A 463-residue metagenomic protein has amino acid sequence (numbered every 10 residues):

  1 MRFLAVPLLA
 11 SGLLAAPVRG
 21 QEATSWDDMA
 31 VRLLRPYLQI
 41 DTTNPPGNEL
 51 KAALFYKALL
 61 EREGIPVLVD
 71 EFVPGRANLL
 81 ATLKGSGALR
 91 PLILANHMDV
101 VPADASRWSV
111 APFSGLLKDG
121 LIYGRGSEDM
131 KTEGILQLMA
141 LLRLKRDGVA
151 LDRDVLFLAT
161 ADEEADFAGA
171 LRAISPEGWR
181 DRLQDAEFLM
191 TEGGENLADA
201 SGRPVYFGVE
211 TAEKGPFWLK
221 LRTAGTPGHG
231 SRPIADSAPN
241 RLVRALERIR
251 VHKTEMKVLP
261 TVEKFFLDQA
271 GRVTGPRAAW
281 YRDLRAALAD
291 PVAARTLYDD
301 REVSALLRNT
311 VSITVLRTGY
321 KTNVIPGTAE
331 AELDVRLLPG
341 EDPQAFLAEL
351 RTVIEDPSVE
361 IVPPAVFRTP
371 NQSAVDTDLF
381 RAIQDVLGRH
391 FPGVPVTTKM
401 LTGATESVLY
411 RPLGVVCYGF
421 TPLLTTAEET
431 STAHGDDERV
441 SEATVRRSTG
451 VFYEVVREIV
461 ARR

Functional and structural regions predicted by a protein language model:
L4-A15: Bacterial N-terminal signal peptides
A16-G20: Sec/Tat signal peptide C-region and signal peptidase I cleavage site
Q21-R125, G134, L144-R153, L333: Acidic/His- and Gly-rich active-site-bordering loop/insert found across diverse amide/peptide-bond hydrolases
V31-T42, R222-G225, P357-S358, V362-T369: Acidic/histidine-rich, surface-exposed loop or edge segments in extracytoplasmic proteins
G87-L89, E195-A198, K257-N323, G327 (+2 more regions): An extended, acidic, His-containing surface patch that forms the Zn2+-binding/catalytic region of metallohydrolases
I122, E128-G208: Acidic/histidine-rich catalytic neighborhood of metal-dependent amide-processing enzymes
R172-I174, S231-M256: A short core secondary-structure module
D236, F346-I354: Short amphipathic alpha-helices in soluble, non-transmembrane regions that often serve as interface/regulatory elements
